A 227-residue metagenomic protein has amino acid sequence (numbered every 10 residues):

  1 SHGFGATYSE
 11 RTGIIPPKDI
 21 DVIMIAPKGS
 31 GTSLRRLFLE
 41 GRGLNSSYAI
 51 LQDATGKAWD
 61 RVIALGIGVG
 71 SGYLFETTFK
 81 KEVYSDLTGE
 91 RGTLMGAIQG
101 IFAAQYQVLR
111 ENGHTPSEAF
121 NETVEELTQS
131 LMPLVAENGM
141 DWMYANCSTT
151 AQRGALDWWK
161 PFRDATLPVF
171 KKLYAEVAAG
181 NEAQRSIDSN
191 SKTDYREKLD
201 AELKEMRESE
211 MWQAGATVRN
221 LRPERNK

Functional and structural regions predicted by a protein language model:
G3-T88: Rossmann-fold dinucleotide-binding core
P16, L34-L39, V62, I101 (+4 more regions): General "foldedness" signal
I25-T32, D53, A97-A104, W158-W159: A broadly tuned preference for mixed-charge, low-complexity surface segments
N45, A49, E111-K227: NAD(P)-dependent Rossmann-like dehydrogenase/reductase catalytic/cofactor-binding core
G56-E111, S117-V135: Active-site-proximal catalytic alpha-helix in oxidoreductases
